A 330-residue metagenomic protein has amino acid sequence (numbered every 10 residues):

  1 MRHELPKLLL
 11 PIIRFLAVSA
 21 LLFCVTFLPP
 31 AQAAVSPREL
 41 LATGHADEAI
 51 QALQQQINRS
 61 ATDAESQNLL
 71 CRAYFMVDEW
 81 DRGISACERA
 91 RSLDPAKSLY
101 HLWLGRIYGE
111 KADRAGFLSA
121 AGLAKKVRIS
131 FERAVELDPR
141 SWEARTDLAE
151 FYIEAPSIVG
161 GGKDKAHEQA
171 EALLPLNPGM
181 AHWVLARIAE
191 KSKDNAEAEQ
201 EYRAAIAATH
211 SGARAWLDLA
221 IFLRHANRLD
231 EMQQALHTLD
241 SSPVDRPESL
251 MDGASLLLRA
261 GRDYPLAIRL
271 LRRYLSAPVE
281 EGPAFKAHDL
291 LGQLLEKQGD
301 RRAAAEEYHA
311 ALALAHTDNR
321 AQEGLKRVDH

Functional and structural regions predicted by a protein language model:
R38, E150, E154, I221-H225 (+1 more regions): Alpha-helical adaptor scaffolds
R38, R72, R106, D113 (+7 more regions): Residue-level recognition of tetratricopeptide repeat
L40, D78-R89, A96, Y100-R140 (+2 more regions): Short coil/linker segments at helix-helix boundaries
R59, L93, L137, L173-L176 (+4 more regions): Structural marker of alpha-solenoid helical repeat scaffolds
D63, K97, S141, P178-M180 (+4 more regions): Residue-level recognition of tetratricopeptide repeat
